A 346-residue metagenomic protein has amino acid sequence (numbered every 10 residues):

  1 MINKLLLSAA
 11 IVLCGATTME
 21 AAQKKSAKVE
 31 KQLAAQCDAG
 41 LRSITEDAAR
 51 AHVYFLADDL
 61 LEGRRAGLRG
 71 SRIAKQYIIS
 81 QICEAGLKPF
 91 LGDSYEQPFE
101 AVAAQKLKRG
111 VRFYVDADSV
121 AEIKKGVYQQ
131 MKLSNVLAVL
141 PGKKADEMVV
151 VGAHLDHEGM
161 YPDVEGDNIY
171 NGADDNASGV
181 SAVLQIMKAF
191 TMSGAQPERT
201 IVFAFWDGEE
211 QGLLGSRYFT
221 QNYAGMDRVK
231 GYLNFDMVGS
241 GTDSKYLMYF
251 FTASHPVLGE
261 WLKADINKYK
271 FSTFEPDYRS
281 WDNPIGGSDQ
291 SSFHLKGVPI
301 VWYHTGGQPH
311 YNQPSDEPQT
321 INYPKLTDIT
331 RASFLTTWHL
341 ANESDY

Functional and structural regions predicted by a protein language model:
M1-K28: Bacterial Sec-dependent N-terminal signal peptides
A22-F90, S94, L140-P141: N-terminal hydrophobic or amphipathic helices/low-complexity stretches enriched in small/hydrophobic/Pro/Gly
A34-S43, D59-R69, I123-V127, V164-N176 (+4 more regions): Second-shell loop/turn segments in exported
Q36, G307-Y346: His/Asp/Glu-rich mid-to-C-terminal helical/loop segments that flank catalytic regions of hydrolases
L56, I82, G126-P162: Acidic/His- and Gly-rich active-site-bordering loop/insert found across diverse amide/peptide-bond hydrolases
R64-V139: A non-catalytic alpha/beta surface segment that caps or lines the substrate-entry region of metallo-dependent hydrolase
V136-A138, V151-H157, Y161-G212, S333: Alpha-helical metal-binding/catalytic segments enriched in His/Glu/Asp
W206-T305: Metal-dependent peptidase/peptidase-like ectodomains
